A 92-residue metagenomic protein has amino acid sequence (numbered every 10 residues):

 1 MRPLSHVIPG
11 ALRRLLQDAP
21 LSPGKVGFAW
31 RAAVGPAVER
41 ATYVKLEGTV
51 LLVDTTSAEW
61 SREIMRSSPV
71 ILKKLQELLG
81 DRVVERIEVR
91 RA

Functional and structural regions predicted by a protein language model:
M1-A32, Y43-L46, L79-A92: N-terminal presequence-like segments and adjacent domain-start helices
G35-R40: Short amphipathic beta-strand starts and helix->beta connectors
G48-S68, R90: A short interface-forming secondary-structure element
L51-D54, K73-G80, E88: Structured catalytic/translocation cores of nucleotide/phosphate-coupled proteins
S61-V83: Short, non-transmembrane amphipathic alpha-helical segments
